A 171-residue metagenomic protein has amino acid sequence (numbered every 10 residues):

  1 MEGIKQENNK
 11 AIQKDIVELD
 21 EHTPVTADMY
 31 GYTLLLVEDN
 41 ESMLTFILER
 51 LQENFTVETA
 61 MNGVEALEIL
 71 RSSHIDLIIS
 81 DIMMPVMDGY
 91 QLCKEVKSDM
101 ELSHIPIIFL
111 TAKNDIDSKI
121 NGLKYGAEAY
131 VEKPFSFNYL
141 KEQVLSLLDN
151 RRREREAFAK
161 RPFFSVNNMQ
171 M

Functional and structural regions predicted by a protein language model:
L19, R151-M171: CheY-like receiver
T45-E49: Charged docking surfaces used in two-component/phosphorelay signaling
T59-L77: Acidic, metal-coordinating helix/loop segments flanking the phosphotransfer/catalytic sites of two-component signaling
M84, V96: Receiver (REC) domain active-site loop signature in two-component systems and cognate sites in sensor histidine kinases
F135-V144, L148, E156: C-terminal output helix
